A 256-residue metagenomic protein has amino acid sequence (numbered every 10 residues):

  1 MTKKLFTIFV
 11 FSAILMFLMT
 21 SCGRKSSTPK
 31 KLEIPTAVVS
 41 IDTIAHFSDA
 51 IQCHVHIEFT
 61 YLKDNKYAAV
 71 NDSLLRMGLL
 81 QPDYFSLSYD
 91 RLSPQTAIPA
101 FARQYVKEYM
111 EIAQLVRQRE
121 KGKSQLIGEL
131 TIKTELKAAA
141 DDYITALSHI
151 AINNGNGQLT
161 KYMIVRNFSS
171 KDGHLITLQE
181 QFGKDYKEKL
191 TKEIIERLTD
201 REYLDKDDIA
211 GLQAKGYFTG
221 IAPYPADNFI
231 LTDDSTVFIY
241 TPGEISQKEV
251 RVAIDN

Functional and structural regions predicted by a protein language model:
M1-V10: Bacterial N-terminal signal peptides that target proteins for export
S12-M16: Alpha-helical transmembrane segments
L18-S21: C-terminal motif of bacterial Sec signal peptides marking the signal peptidase cleavage site
G23-N256: Compositionally biased intrinsically disordered regions enriched in Thr/Gly
